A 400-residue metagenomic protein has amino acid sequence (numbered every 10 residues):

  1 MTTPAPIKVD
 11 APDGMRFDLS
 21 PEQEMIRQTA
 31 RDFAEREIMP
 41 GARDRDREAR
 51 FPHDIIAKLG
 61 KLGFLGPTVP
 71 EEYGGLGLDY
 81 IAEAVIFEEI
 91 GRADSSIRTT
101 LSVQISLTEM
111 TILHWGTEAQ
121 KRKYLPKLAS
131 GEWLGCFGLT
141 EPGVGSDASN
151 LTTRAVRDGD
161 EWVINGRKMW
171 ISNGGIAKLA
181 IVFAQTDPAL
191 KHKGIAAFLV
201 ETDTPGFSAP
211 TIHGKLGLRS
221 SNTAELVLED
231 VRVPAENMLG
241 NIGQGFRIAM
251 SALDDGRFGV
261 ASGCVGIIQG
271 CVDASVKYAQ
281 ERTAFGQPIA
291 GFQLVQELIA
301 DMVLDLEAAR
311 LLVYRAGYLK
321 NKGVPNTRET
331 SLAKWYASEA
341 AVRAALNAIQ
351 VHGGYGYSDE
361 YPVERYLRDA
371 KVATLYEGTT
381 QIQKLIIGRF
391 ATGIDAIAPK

Functional and structural regions predicted by a protein language model:
M1-V103, W115-Q120, K127-E132, G145-A148 (+4 more regions): Alpha-helical interface subdomain recognition
G63, F87-G91, A184, V200-P205 (+1 more regions): Short Ser/Thr-interspersed hydrophobic loop/turn segments at strand-loop and sheet-helix junctions that line or gate
L78-D79, D147-S149, N173-K178, K191-G194 (+2 more regions): Short glycine/proline-enriched turns and hinge-like loops at secondary-structure junctions
L101, L128, G143-S146, W170-N173 (+2 more regions): Short Gly/Pro-enriched turn/cap motifs at secondary-structure boundaries
E109-W115, F137, S149, A189: Flexible, glycine-rich active-site loops centered on histidine and acidic residues that chelate a metal or position
G131-L139: A short, Trp-centered hydrophobic/proline-enriched beta-strand micro-motif
N150, D203-P234: Flexible, small-/acidic-enriched active-site or ligand-binding loops
D160-E161, N165-P210: A short core secondary-structure module
